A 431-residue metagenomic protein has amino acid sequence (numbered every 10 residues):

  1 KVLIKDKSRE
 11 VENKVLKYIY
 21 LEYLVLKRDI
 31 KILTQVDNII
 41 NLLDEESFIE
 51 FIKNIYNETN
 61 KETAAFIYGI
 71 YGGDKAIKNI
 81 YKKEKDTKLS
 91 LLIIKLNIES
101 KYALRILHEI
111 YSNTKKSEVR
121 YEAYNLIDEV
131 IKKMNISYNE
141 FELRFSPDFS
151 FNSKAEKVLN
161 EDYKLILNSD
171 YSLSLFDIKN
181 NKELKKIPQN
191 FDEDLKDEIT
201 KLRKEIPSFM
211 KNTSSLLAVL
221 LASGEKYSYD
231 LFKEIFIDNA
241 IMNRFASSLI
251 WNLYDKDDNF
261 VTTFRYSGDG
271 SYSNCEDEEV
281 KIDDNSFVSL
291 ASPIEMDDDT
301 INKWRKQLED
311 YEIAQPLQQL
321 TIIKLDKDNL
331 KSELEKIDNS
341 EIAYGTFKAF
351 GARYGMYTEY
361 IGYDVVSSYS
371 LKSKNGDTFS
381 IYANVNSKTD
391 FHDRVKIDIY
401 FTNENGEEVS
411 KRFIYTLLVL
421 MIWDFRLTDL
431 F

Functional and structural regions predicted by a protein language model:
K1-E99, L104, Y111-F431: Non-catalytic terminal/accessory regions
